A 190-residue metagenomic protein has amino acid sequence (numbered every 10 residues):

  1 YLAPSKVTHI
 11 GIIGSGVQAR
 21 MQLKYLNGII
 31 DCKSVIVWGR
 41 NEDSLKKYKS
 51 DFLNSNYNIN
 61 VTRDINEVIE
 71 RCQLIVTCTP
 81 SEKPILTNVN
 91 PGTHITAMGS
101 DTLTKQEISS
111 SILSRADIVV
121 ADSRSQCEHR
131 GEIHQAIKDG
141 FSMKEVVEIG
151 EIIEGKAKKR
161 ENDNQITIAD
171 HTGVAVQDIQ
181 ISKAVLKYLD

Functional and structural regions predicted by a protein language model:
L2-H9, D31, N90-P91: Short helix-loop-beta connector
I10-G11, T167: Conserved beta-strand elements of the Class I
G14-G16: Glycine-rich Rossmann-fold phosphate-binding loop(s) that bind the pyrophosphate of adenine dinucleotide cofactors
A19-R20: N-terminal Rossmann-fold NAD(P) dinucleotide-binding loop
L23, N27: Gly/Ala-rich phosphate-binding loop of Rossmann-like dinucleotide-binding domains, activating on the conserved
G28-L53: NAD(P)-binding Rossmann-fold cofactor-contacting core
Y57-K138: Rossmann-like adenosine-cofactor binding region
T104-D190: Adenosine-phosphate binding glycine-rich loop
